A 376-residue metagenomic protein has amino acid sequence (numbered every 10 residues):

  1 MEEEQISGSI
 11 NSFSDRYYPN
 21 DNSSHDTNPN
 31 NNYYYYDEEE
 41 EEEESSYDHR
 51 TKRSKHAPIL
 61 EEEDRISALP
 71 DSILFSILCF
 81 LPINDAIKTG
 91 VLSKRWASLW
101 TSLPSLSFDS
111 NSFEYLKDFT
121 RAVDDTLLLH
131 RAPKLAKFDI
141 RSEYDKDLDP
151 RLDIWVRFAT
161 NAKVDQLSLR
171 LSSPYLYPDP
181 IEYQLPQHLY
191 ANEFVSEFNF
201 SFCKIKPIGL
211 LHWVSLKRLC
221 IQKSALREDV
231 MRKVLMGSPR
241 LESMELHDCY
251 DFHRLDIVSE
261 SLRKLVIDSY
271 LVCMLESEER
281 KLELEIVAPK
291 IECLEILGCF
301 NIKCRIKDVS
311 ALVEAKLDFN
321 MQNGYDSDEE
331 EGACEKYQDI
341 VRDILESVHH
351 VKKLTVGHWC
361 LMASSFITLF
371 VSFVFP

Functional and structural regions predicted by a protein language model:
E2-D21, D26-N30, E41, D48 (+2 more regions): Leucine-rich repeat
N32-Y36: Compositionally biased low-complexity segments, especially N-terminal hydrophobic helices that form the hydrophobic
D109, R141-E143, R170-S172, S201 (+5 more regions): A structural detector for beta-sheet-dominated domains
I154, C203, L211-V309, T368-F370: Plant-skewed but cross-kingdom recognition/interaction modules and surfaces
S173-P178, L185, Y270-L275, N323-E331: Acidic/polar low-complexity surface segments
E182-L185, E278-R280, D339: Extracellular beta-strand/beta-solenoid scaffold signature
E295-P376: Extended repeat-based solenoid scaffolds, especially LRR ectodomains and other repeat-derived architectures
